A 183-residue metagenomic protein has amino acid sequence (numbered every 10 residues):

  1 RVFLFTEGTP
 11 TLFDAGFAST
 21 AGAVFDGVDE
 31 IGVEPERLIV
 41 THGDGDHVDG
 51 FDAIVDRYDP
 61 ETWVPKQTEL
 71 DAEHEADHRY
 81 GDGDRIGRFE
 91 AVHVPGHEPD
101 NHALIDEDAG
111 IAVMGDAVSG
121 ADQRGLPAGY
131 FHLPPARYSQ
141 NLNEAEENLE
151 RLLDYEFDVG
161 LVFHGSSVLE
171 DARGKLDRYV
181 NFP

Functional and structural regions predicted by a protein language model:
R1, A23-V24, G50, A172-K175: Residues at alpha-helix caps and immediate loop-helix transition turns in enzyme cores, especially N- and C-cap
R1-E30, A103-G120: Conserved beta-strand hairpin/beta-sheet module of binuclear metal-dependent hydrolase folds, prominently
L4, D82-A109: Core dinuclear metal-dependent hydrolase active-site scaffold
G8, P35, D59, E156-F157: A general structural motif
F13-G16, E36-D44, T62-K66, V94-G96 (+3 more regions): Active-site neighborhood of phospho(di)ester-bond hydrolases with catalytic His/Asp-centered motifs
F17-I86: Active-site HxH/HxHxD metal-binding segment of metal-dependent hydrolases
A18, P99-F182: Metallo-beta-lactamase
